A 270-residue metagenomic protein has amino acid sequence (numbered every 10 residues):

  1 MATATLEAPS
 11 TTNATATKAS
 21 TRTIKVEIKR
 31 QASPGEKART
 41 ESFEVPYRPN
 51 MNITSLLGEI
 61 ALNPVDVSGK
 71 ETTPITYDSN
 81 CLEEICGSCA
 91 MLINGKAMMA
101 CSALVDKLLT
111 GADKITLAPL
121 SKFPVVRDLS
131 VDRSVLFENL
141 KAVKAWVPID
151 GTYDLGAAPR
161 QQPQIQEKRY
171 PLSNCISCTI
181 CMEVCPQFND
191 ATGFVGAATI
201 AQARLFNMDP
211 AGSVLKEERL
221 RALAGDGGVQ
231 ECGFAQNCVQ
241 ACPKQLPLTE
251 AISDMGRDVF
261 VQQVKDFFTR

Functional and structural regions predicted by a protein language model:
M1-K18: Secretory/periplasmic and organellar redox-cofactor proteins
S20-F43: Eukaryote-biased recognition of intrinsically disordered, low-complexity regulatory segments
K29, P46, I93-G95: Short strand-turn-strand beta-turns centered on an Asx-Gly dipeptide
T40-N52: Short, contiguous acidic and Ser/Thr-rich linear segments
M51-T73, V105, D113-R270: Ferredoxin-type iron-sulfur electron-transfer modules in oxidoreductases and energy-metabolism complexes
S79-E83: Serine/threonine-rich, repeat-prone extracellular segments and beta-strand-based repeat modules of secreted/surface
